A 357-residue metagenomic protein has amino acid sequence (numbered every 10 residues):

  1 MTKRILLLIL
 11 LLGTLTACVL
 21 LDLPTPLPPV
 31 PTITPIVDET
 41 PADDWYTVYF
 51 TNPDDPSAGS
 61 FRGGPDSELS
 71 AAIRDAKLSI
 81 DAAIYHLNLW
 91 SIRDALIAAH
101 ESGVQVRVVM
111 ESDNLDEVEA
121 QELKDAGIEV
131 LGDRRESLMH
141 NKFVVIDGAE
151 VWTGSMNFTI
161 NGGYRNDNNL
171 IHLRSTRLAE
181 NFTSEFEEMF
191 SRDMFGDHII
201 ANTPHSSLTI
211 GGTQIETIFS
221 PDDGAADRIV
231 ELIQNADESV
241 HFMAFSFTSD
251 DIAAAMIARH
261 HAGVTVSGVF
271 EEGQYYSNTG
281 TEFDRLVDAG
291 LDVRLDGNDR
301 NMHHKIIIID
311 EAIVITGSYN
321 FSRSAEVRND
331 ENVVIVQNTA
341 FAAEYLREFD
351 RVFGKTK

Functional and structural regions predicted by a protein language model:
M1-I5: Positively charged n-region of N-terminal signal peptides that target proteins for export
L7-L11: Hydrophobic helical h-region of N-terminal Sec-dependent signal peptides in bacterial secretory/periplasmic proteins
T14-A17: C-terminal motif of bacterial Sec signal peptides marking the signal peptidase cleavage site
V19-L131, S137-L138, V145-K357: Charged, low-complexity intrinsically disordered terminal segments
